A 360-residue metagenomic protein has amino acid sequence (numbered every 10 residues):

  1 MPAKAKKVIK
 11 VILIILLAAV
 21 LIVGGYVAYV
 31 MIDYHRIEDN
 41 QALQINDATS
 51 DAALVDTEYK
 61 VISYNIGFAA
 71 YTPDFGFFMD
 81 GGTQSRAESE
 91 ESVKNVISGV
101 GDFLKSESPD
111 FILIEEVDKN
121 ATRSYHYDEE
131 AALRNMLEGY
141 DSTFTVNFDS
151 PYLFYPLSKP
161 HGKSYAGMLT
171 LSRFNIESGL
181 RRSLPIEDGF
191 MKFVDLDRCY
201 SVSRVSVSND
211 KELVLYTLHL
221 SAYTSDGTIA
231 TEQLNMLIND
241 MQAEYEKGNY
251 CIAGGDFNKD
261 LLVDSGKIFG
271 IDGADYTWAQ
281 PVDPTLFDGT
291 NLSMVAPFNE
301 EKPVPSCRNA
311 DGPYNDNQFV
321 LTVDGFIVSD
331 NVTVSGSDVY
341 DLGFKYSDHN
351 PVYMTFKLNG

Functional and structural regions predicted by a protein language model:
P2-M136, F144-Y165, G360: N-terminal, active-site-proximal structural segment of metallo-dependent hydrolase catalytic domains
K60-I66, G99-H126, L171, S203-V205 (+4 more regions): Active-site beta-strand/loop signature of hydrolases that rely on acidic residues for catalysis
T83-S89, V117-K119, L184-K192, H219-T228: Surface-exposed cleft-lining segments at the edges of enzyme active sites
N135-E138, K163-G179, N317-T333, K357: Conserved beta strand-loop-helix elements of the APE1-like EEP
D149-L213, T217: A well-ordered secondary-structure block
Y165-M168, L196-V202, V320-G325, D348-Y353: Short hydrophobic/aromatic beta-strand or adjacent loop that forms the aromatic wall/cage of a ligand/substrate-binding
M191-K192, G312-N317, D341-K345: Short proline/glycine-enriched turn/loop segments at secondary-structure junctions
S225-D330: Metal-dependent phosphoesterases centered on the DNase I-like endonuclease/exonuclease/phosphatase
